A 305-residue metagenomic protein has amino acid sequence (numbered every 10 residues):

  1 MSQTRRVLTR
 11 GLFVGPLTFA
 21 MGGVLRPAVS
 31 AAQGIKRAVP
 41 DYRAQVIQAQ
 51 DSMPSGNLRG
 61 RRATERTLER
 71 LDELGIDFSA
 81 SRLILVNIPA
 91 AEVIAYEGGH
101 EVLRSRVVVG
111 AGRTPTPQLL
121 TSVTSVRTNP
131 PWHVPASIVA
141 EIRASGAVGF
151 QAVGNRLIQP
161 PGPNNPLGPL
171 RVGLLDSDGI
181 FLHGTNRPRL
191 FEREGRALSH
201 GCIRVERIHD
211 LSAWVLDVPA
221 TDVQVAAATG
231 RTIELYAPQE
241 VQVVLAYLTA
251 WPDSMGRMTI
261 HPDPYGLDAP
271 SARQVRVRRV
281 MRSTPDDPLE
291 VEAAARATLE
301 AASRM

Functional and structural regions predicted by a protein language model:
S2-M305: N-terminal pre-domains immediately preceding structured catalytic cores
